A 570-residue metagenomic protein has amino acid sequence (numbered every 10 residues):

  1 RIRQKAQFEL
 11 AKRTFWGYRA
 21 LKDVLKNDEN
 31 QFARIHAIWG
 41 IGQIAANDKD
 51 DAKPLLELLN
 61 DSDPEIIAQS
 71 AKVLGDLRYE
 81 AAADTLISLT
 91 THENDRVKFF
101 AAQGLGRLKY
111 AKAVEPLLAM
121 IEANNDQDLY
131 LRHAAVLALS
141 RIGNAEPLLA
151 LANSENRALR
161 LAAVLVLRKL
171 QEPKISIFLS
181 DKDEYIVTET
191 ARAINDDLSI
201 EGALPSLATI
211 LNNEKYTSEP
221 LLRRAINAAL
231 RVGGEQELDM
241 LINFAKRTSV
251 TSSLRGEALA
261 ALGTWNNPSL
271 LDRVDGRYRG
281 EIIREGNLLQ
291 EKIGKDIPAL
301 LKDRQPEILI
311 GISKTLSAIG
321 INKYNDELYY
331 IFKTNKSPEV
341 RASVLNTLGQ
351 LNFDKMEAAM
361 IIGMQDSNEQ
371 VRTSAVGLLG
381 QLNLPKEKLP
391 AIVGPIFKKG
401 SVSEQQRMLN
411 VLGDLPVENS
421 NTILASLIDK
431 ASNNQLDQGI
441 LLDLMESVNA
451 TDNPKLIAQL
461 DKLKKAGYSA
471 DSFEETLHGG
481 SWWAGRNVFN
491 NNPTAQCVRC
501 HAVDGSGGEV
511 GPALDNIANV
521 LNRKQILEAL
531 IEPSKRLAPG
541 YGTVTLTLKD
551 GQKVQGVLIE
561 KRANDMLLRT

Functional and structural regions predicted by a protein language model:
R1, E29-N30, S62-P64, E93-N94 (+10 more regions): Short inter-helical turns and helix N-cap capping residues of alpha-solenoid HEAT/ARM repeat scaffolds
R3, R34, I67, K98 (+13 more regions): Residue-level detector of extended alpha-helical repeat arrays and alpha-solenoid scaffolds
A6, A37, S70, A101 (+10 more regions): Conserved hydrophobic register position within alpha-solenoid helical repeats
L10-T14, I41, A45, L74 (+20 more regions): Alpha-solenoid repeat junctions
T14-K26, A46-N60, Y79-T91, Y110-E122 (+12 more regions): Amphipathic alpha-helical scaffolding segments comprising HEAT/armadillo-like alpha-solenoid repeats
Q43-A46, D76, A318, N346 (+7 more regions): Post-cleavage N-terminal segment of exported redox proteins
K464-N492, G511-P512, L521-Q525, K549-Q552: Electrostatic cytochrome c docking/interface patches
N490-A513, K535-P539, Q552-V554, E560-T570: Periplasmic/extracellular electron-transfer cofactor-ligation site, primarily the c-type cytochrome heme-c attachment
